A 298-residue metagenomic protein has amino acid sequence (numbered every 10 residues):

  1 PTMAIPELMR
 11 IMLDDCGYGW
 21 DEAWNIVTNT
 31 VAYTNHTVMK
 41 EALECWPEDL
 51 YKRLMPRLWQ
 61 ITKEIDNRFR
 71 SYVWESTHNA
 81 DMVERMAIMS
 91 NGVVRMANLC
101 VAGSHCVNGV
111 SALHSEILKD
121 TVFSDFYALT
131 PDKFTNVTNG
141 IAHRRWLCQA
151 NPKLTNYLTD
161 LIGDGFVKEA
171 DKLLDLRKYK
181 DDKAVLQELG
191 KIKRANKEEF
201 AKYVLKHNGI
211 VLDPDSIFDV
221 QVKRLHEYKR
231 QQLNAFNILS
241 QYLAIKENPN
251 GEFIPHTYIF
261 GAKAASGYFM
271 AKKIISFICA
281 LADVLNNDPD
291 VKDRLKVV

Functional and structural regions predicted by a protein language model:
P1-V298: A conserved ligand/cofactor-binding region detector
